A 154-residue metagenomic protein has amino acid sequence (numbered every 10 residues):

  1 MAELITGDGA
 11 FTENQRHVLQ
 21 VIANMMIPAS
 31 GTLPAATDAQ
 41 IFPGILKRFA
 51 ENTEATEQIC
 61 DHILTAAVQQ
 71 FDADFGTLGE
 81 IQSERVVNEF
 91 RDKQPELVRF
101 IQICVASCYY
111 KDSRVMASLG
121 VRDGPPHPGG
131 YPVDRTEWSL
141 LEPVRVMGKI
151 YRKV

Functional and structural regions predicted by a protein language model:
A2-I5, R16-N24, L33, Q40-V154: Mature-region segments of soluble proteins
